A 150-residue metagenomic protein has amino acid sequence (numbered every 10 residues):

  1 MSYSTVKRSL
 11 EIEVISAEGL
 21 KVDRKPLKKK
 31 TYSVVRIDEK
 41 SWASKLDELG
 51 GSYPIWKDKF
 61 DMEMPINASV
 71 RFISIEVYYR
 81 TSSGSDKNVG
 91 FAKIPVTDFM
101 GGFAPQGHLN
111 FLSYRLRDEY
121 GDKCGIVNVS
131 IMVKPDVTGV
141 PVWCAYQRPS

Functional and structural regions predicted by a protein language model:
M1-T5, E63-N67: Extracellular and analogous surface-interaction loops
Y3, E11-E13, A17-L20, R24-K28 (+2 more regions): C2-type phospholipid-binding modules
K7-Y53: Calcium-regulated, polybasic anionic-phospholipid
S33, F60-M62, I94: Conserved RNP beta-strands of RNA recognition motif
P54-P65: Exposed aromatic-hydrophobic patches
A68-F72: Extracellular Ig-like/FN3 beta-sandwich strand-entry sites
P141-S150: Short, cationic low-complexity segments
